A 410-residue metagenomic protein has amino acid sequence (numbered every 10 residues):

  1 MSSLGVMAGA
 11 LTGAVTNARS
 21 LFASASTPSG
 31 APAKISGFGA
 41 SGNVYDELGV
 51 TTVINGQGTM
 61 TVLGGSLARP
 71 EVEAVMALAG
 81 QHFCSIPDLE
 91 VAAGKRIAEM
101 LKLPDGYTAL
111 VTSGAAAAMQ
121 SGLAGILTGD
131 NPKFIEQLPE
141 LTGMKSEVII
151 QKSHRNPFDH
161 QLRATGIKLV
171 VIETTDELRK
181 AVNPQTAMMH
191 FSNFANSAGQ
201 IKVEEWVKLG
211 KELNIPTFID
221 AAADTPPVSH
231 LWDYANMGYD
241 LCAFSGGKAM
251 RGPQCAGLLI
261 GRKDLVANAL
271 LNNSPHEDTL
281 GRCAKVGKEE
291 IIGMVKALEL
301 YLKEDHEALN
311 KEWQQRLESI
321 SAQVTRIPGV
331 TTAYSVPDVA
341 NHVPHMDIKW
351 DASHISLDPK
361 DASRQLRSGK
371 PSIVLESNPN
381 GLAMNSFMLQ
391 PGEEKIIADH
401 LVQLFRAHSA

Functional and structural regions predicted by a protein language model:
M1-V15, S20: N-terminal export leaders
L4-M7, F22-I54, G58-L63, L67 (+5 more regions): Conserved PLP-enzyme active-site core in the AAT-like
V44, V324-H400: Conserved C-terminal alpha-helix-loop-beta "cap" of PLP-dependent enzymes that closes/shapes the active-site mouth
Q57-V62, S66-L67, E73-R96, L382-A383: Metallocofactor- and cofactor-centric catalytic cores in central/energy metabolism, strongly enriched
F83, N196, D224, Q390-P391: Short strand->helix junction
I86-V91, G106-A109, G281-K285, E304-W313 (+3 more regions): Flexible, glycine/charged-enriched surface loops at secondary-structure junctions
H276-E277, R367-I373, Q403-S409: A common structural junction motif
L298-A322: Structural signature of PLP-dependent enzymes
